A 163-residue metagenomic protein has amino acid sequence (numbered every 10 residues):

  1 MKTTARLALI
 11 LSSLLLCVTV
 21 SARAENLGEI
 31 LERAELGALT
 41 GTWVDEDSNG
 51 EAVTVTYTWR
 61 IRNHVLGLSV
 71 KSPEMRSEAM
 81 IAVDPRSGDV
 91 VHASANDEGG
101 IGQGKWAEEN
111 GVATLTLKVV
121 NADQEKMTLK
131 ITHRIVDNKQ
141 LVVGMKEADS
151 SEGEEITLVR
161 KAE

Functional and structural regions predicted by a protein language model:
M1-R6: Positively charged n-region of N-terminal signal peptides that target proteins for export
A8-V18: Bacterial N-terminal signal peptides
V20-A24: Sec/Tat signal peptide C-region and signal peptidase I cleavage site
E25-N26, Q140, M145-E163: Edge beta-strand at a domain terminus
L27-T42: N-terminal helix-cap/turn-to-beta initiation motif at the start of protein domains
W43-E46, G67-S72, H92-A95, L115-N121 (+1 more regions): Short beta-strand segments that buttress and anchor functional surface loops
T54-W59, E78-V83, G102-A107, T128-I135 (+2 more regions): Hydrophobic/aromatic beta-strand elements that line small-molecule binding cavities or substrate pockets in beta-rich
V55-A93: N-terminal glycine/threonine-rich, aromatic-flanked beta-hairpin/loop signature
